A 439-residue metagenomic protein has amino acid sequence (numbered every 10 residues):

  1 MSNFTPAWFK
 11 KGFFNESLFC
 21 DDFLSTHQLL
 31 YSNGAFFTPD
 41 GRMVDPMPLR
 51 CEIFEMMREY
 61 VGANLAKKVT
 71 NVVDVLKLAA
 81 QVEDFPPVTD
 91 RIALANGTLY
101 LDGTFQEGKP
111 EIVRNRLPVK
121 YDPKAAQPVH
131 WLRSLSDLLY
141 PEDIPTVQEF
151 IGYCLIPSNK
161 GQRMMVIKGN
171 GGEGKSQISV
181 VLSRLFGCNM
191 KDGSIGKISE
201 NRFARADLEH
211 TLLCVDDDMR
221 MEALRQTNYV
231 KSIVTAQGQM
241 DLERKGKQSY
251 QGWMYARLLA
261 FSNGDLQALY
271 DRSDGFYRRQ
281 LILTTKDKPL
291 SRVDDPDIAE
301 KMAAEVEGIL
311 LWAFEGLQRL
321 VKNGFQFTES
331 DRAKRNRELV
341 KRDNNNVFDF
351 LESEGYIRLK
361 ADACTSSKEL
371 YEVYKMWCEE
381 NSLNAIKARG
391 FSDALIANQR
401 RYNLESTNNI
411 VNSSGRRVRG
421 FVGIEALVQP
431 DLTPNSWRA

Functional and structural regions predicted by a protein language model:
M1-H130, D137, M240, L266-Q267 (+4 more regions): N-terminal nucleic-acid engagement/recognition segments and initiation subdomains in replication, restriction
L24-R42, M47-L49, I92-L212, L281-T284 (+6 more regions): P-loop NTPase catalytic core of nucleic-acid-dependent motor ATPases
E52, M56, I178-V181, T211 (+3 more regions): Alpha-helical scaffold elements adjacent to nucleotide-binding pockets in ATP/GTP-utilizing enzyme cores
A66, T70, V88, F186-C188 (+8 more regions): Positively charged interface segments
V129-Y140, K160-V166, L212-D217, D241-L242 (+3 more regions): Glycine- and acidic
A204-Y250: Conserved nucleotide-sensing/catalytic segment adjacent to the nucleotide-binding pocket in NTP-handling enzymes
L212-V215, L258, S262: Conserved two-lobed SF2 helicase motor
A303-N345: Phosphate-handling catalytic cores of nucleic-acid transaction enzymes
